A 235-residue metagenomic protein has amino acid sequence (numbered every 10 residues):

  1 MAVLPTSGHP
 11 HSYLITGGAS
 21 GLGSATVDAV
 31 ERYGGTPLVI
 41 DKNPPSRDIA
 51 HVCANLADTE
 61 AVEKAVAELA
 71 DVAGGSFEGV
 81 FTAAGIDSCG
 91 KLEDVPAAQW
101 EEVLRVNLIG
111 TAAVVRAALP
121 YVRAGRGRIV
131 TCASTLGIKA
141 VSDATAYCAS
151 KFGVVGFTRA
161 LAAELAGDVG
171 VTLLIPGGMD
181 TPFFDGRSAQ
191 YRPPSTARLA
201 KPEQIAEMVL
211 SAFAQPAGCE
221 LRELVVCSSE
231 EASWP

Functional and structural regions predicted by a protein language model:
A19-S20: Conserved glycine-rich cofactor-binding loop
A83-S88: Conserved NAD(P)H cofactor-binding loop of Rossmann-fold oxidoreductase domains
K91-L92, P96-E101: Substrate-binding pocket helix/loop in short-chain dehydrogenase/reductase
V115, S150: Active-site helix of classical SDR
P120, A162-E164: Alpha-helical segment proximal to the catalytic Tyr-Lys
S134: Residue(s) in the substrate-gating loop at a strand-loop-helix junction that position the organic substrate next
G167, L173-L174, P193-W234: C-terminal helical subdomain
